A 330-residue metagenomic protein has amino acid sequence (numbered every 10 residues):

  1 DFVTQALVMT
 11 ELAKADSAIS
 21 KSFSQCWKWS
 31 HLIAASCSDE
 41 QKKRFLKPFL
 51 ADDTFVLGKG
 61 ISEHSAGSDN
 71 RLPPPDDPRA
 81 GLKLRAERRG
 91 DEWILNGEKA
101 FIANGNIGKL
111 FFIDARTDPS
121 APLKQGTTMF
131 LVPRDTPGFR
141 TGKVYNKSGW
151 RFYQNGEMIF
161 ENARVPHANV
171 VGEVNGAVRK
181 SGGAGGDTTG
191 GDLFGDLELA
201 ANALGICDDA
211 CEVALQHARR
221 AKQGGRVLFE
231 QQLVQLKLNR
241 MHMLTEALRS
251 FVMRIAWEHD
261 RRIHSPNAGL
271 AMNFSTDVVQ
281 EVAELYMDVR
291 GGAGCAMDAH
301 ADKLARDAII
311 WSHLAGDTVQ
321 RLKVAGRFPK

Functional and structural regions predicted by a protein language model:
D1-V56, N104-L110, H259-R262, R306: Internal helix-loop-helix
V8, R290-K330: Glycine-rich phosphate/cofactor-binding loops in nucleotide/flavin-utilizing enzymes
D52-D69: A short, Trp-centered hydrophobic/proline-enriched beta-strand micro-motif
L84-E87: A structural signal for short hydrophobic beta-strand segments in well-ordered beta-sheet cores
N96-R140: A short core secondary-structure module
A100-G105, F194-E198, I310-D317: Glycine-rich phosphate/pyrophosphate-binding beta-alpha loops
R140-T245: Glycine-rich beta->alpha junctions and the first turn(s) of the following alpha-helix
L215, R219-R226, H242-T276, M287-C295: C-terminal helix-coil-helix/basic helical segment that borders enzyme active sites and/or dimer interfaces and provides
